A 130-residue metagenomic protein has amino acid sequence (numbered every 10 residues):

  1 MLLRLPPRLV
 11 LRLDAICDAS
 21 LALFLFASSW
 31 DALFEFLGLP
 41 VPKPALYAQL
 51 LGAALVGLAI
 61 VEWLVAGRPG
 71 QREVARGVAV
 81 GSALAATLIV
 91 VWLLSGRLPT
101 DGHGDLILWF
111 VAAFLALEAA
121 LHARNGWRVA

Functional and structural regions predicted by a protein language model:
M1-D18: Cytosolic juxtamembrane helix and N-cap/initiation of the first transmembrane helix
I16-A27, K43-G67, A79-T87, A113: Core segments of alpha-helical transmembrane spans in multipass integral membrane proteins
L23-F36, L88-L93: Membrane-embedded alpha-helical segments in integral membrane proteins
D31-P42, G96-G102: Membrane-interface helix termini and inter-helical loops of multi-pass transporters
L39, I60-E73, L93-R97: Juxtamembrane helix-break-helix junctions at the cytosolic face of small multi-pass alpha-helical membrane proteins
V80, G102-A116: Individual transmembrane alpha-helices with interfacial aromatic-anchor signatures
T87-I107, R124-R128: Membrane-helix boundary connector in multi-pass membrane proteins
A113-A130: Membrane-water interface at the C-terminal end of transmembrane alpha helices
